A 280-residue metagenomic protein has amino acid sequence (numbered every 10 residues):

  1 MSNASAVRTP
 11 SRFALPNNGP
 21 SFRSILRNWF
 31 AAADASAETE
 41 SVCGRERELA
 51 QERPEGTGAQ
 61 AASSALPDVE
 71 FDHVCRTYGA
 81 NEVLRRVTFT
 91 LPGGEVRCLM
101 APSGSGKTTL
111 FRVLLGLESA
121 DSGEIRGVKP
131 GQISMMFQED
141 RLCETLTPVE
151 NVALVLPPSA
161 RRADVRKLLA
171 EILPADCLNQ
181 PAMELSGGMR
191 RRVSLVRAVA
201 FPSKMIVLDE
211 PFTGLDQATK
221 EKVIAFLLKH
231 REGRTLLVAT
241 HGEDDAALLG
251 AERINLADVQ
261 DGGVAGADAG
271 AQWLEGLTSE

Functional and structural regions predicted by a protein language model:
M100-P102: The feature captures the beta-strand-to-loop junction immediately N-terminal to the Walker
L115: Helix-to-loop junction immediately C-terminal to a conserved catalytic motif
R162-C177: Conserved ABC ATPase "signature" region
P181-M189: Conserved ABC ATPase signature
L195: Hydrophobic anchor residue at the start of the ABC signature
Q217-T219: Helix N-cap at the start of a conserved alpha-helix in ABC-type nucleotide-binding domains
